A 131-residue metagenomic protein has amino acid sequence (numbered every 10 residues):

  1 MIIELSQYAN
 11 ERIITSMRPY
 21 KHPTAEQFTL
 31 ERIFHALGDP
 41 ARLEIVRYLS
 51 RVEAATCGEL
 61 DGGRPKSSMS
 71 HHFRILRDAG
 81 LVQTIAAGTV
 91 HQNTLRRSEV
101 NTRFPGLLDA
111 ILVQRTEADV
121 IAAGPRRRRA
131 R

Functional and structural regions predicted by a protein language model:
I2-T29, R51, R96-R131: Amphipathic alpha-helical dimerization/coiled-coil segments that flank or bridge DNA-binding/regulatory modules
E31-P65, A86-E99: N-terminal helix-turn-helix DNA-binding core of bacterial DNA-binding proteins
H72-R74: Short, hydrophobic-biased segments on the C-terminal half of alpha helices that form "recognition helices"
G80: Glycine-centered, phosphate/nucleic-acid-interacting loop/turn motifs that mediate DNA/RNA or nucleotide
I85-A86, A110: A generic structural-conservation signal
